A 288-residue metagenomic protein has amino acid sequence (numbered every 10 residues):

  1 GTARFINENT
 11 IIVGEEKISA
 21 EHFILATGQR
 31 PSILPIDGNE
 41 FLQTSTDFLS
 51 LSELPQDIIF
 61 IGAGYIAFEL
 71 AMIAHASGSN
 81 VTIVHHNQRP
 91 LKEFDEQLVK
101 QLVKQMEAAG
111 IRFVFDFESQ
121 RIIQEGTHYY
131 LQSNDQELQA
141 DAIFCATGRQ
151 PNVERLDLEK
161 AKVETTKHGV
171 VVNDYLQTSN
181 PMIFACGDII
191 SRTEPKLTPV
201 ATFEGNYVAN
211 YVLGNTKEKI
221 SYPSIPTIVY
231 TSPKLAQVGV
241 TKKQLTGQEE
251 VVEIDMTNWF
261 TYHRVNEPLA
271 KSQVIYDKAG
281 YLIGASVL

Functional and structural regions predicted by a protein language model:
G1-E8, I12-F41: Glycine/serine-rich phosphate-binding loop and adjoining beta1-alpha1 elements at the start of nucleotide-handling
G1-I11, S77-D174: A Rossmann-like FAD-binding core segment of flavoenzymes
A3, I18-G28, F60-I61, L138-G148 (+3 more regions): Short hydrophobic core segments
R30-S32, E164-K167, N215-P226, Q248-V252: A short alpha-helix-loop-beta-strand transition element characteristic of N-terminal alpha/beta dinucleotide-binding
N39-P55, E137-G214: FAD-site-proximal beta/loop scaffold in flavoenzymes
L49, D188-L197, T231, T257-Y262 (+1 more regions): Glycine-rich phosphate/pyrophosphate-binding beta-alpha loops
L49-S50, P55-I59, Y65-H128, E194-T202 (+1 more regions): Rossmann-like dinucleotide-binding cores of NAD(P)H-dependent redox enzymes
A236-L288: Structured beta-strand/loop patches that form or line metal/cofactor-binding pockets in enzymes
